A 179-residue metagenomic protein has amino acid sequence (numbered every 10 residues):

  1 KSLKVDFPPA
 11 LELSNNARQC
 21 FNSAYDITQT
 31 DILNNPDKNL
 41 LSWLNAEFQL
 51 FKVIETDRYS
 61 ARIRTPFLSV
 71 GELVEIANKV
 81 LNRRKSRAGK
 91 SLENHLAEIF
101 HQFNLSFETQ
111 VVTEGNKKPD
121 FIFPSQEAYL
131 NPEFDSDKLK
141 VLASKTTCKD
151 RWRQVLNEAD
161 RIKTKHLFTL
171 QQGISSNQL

Functional and structural regions predicted by a protein language model:
S2-K90: Interdomain/boundary linker segments immediately adjacent to catalytic/signaling cores
E55-T56, E114-N116, K149, G173-S175: Short acidic loop-to-helix transition motifs that present clustered carboxylates
S69-K117: Acidic-basic catalytic patches of nuclease active cores, encompassing PD-(D/E)XK and other metal-cofactor nuclease
A97-I99, V111-E114, A128-S136, N157-E158: Short, conserved, surface-exposed binding loops centered on an aromatic residue
N104, S125-Y129, D150, H166: Alpha-helix capping/termination and helix-coil
V111, S125, T146-C148: Short, flexible loop/turn elements at secondary-structure junctions
K117-N131, L139, Q154: Short acidic loop-to-beta-strand element that houses the catalytic metal-binding Asp/Glu of nuclease active sites
F134-L179: Catalytic cores of nucleic-acid endonucleases
